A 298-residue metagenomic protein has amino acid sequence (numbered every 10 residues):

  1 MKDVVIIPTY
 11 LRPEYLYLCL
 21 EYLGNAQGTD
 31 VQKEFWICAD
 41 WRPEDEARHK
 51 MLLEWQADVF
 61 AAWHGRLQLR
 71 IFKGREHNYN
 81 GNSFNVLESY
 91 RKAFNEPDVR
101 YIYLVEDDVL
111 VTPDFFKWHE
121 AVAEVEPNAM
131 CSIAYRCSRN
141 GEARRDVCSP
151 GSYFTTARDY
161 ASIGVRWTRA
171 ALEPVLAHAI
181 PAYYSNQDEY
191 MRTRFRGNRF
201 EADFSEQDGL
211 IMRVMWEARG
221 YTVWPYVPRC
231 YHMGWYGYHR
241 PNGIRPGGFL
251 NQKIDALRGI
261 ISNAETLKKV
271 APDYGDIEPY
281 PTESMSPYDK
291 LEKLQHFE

Functional and structural regions predicted by a protein language model:
M1-V105, V109-E298: Peripheral/terminal regions associated with large enzymatic or DNA-binding modules
